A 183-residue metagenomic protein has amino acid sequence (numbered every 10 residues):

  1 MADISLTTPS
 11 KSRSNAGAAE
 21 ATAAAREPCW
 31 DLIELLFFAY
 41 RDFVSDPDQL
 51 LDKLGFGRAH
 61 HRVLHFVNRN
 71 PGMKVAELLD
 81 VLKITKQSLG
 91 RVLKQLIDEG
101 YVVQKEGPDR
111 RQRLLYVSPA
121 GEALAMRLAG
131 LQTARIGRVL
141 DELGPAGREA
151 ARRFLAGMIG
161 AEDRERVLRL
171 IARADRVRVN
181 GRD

Functional and structural regions predicted by a protein language model:
M1-L54, R169, N180-D183: N-terminal leader segment of winged-helix/HTH proteins
I4-L6, N15, V44, K94-A156: Charged, amphipathic alpha-helical coiled-coil/dimerization segments
A25-E27, A129-D183: Terminal interaction helix/tail motif
F37, H65-R69, A129: Short, locally clustered residues in the helix-turn-helix/winged-helix DNA-binding domain
S45-S88, E99: N-terminal helix-turn-helix DNA-binding core of bacterial DNA-binding proteins
H65, R91, R153: DNA-binding alpha-helical recognition surfaces that contact promoter or target DNA
